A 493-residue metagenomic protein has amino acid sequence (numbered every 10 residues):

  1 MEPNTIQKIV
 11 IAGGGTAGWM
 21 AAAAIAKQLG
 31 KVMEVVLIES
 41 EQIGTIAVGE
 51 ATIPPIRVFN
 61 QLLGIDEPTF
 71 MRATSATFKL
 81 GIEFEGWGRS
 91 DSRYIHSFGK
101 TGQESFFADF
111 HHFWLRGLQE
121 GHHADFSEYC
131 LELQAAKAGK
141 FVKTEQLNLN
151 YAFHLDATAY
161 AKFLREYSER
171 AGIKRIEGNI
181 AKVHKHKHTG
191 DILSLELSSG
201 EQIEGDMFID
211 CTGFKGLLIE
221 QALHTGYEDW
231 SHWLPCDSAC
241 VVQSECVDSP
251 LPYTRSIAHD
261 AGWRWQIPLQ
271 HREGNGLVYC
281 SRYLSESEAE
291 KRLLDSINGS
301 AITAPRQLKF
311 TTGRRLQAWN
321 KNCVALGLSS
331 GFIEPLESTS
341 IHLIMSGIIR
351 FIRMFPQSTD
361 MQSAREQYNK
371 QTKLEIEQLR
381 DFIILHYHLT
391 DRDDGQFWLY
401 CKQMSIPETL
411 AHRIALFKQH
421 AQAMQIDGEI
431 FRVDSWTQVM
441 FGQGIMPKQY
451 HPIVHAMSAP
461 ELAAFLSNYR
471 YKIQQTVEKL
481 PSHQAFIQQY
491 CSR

Functional and structural regions predicted by a protein language model:
Q7-M33: N-terminal Rossmann-like FAD-binding beta1-loop-alpha1 element of flavoenzymes
A26-V48: Glycine-rich FAD pyrophosphate-binding loop
T45-L133: Dinucleotide-binding Rossmann-like beta1-alpha1 core, especially the glycine-rich loop that anchors the ADP
I95-K182: Conserved N-terminal helical subregion
T144-A289, I348: Predominantly flavin-linked oxidoreductase catalytic cores and closely associated redox partners
H259-T311, G331-L343, M354-Q357, M361: Conserved FAD/dinucleotide-binding core of flavoprotein oxidoreductases
W319-L336: Short FAD-binding loop at a beta-strand-to-alpha-helix junction that anchors the flavin cofactor in diverse
R353-R493: Long, low-complexity C-terminal extensions of enzymes
